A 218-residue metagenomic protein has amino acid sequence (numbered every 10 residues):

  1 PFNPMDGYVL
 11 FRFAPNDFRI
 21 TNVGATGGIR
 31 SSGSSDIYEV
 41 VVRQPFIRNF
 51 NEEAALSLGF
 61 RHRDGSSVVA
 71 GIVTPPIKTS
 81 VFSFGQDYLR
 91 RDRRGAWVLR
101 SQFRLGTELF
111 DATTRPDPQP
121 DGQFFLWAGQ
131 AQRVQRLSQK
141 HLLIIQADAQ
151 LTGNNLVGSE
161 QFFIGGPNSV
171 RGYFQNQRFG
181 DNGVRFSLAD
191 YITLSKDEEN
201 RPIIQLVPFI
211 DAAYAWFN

Functional and structural regions predicted by a protein language model:
P1-G95: Gram-negative/organellar outer-membrane beta-barrel architecture
D64-N218: C-terminal outer-membrane beta-barrel translocator/porin domains of Gram-negative envelope proteins and their
